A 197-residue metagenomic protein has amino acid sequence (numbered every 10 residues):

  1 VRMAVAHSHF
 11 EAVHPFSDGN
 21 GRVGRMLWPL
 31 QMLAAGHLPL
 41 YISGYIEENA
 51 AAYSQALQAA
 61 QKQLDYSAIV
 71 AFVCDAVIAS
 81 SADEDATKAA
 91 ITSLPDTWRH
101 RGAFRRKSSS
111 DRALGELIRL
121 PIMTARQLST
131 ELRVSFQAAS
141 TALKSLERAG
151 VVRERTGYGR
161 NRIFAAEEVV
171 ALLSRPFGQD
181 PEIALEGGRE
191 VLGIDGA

Functional and structural regions predicted by a protein language model:
V1-A89: Phosphate/pyrophosphate-binding active-site loops
D83-L114: Short alpha-helical segments that sit at the start of domains
R106-K107, E154-G178: Short, cationic-aromatic polyanion-contact patches
L114, R119-L132: Short acidic, hydrophobic short linear motifs in intrinsically disordered regions
L117, A139-A149, F164: Basic amphipathic alpha-helical segments that dock to polyanions
E168-A197: Short, amphipathic alpha-helical interaction segments positioned at domain boundaries
